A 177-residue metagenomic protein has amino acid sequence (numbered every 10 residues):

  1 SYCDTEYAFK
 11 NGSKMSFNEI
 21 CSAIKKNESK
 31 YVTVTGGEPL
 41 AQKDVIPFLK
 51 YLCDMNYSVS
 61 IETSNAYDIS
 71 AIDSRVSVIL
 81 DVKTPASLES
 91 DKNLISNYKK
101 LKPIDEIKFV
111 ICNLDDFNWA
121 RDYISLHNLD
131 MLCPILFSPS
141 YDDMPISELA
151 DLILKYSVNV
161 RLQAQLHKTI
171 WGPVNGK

Functional and structural regions predicted by a protein language model:
Y2-D4, F9, S77, F117 (+2 more regions): Broad hydrophobic/π-residue packing in well-ordered secondary structure
Y2-V76: Conserved Radical SAM active-site core
Y7, K99, A164: Flexible, active-site-adjacent loop/turn segments at secondary-structure boundaries
S22, K26, N113-K177: Auxiliary Fe-S-binding modules of radical SAM enzymes
N27, K100-I104, Y156: A structural motif corresponding to the C-terminal end of an alpha-helix and its immediate exit/capping segment
G37-P39, S64-A66, K83-P85, V110-C112 (+2 more regions): Active-site beta-loop-alpha junctions enriched in small/polar residues
D44-L126, D130-C133: Radical SAM/AdoMet-radical enzyme domain recognition
